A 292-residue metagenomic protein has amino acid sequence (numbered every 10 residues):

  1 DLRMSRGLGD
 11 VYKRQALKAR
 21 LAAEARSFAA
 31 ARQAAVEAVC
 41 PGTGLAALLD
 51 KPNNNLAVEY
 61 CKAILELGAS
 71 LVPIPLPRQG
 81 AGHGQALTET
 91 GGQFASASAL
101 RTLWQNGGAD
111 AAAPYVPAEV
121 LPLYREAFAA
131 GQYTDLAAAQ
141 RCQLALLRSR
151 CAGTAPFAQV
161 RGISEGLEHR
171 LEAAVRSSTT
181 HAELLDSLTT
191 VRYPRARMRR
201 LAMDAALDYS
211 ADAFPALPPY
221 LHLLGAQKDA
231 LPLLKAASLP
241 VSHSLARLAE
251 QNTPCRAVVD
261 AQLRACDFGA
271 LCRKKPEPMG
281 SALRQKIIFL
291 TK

Functional and structural regions predicted by a protein language model:
L2-Y12: Single conserved hydrophobic/aromatic residue that forms the stacking wall/gate of nucleotide- or nucleobase-binding
V11, A95-A97, L103, G107-F157: Active-site loops and adjacent core secondary-structure elements that bind or stabilize anionic groups
L17-A22, G44-P52, Q85-G91: Flexible, glycine/proline-enriched loop segments at strand-loop-helix junctions that form or flank small-ligand binding
E24-K62: A conserved mid-domain beta-alpha-beta active-site/ligand-binding segment of alpha/beta enzyme cores
Q33-A47, P77-G82, A174-V191: Short amphipathic alpha-helical segments and their helix-coil junctions
N53-E66, L71-R78, A95-S98, V191-S210: P-loop NTPase catalytic cores that bind/hydrolyze ATP
I74-Q105, A109-A111: Acidic catalytic cores of enzymes that act on phosphate-bearing nucleotides/polynucleotides
Q132-K292: C-terminal functional modules
